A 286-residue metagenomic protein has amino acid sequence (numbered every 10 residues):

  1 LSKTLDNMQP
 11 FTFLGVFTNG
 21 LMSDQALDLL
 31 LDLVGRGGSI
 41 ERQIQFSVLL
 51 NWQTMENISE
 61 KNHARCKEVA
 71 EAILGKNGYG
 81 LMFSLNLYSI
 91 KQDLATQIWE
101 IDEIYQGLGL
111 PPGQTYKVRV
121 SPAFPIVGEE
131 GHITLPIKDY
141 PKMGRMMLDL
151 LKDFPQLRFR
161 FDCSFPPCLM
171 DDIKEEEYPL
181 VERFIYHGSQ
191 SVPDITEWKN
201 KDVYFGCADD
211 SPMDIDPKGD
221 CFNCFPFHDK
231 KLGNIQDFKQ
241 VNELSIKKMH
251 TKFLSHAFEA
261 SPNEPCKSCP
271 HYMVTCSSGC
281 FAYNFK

Functional and structural regions predicted by a protein language model:
L1-K142: Radical SAM/AdoMet-radical enzyme domain recognition
P141-E197, D220-S277: C-terminal accessory region of radical SAM enzymes
N200: Donor nucleotide-activated moiety binding/catalytic core segment of transferases that use nucleotide-activated donors
F205-D210: Short, small/polar residue-rich loop motifs at catalytic or cofactor-binding pockets
I215-D216: Short, acidic, Ser/Thr-enriched surface-loop or helix-capping motifs
A282-K286: Short cysteine/histidine-rich metal-coordination sites, predominantly Zn2+-binding motifs
